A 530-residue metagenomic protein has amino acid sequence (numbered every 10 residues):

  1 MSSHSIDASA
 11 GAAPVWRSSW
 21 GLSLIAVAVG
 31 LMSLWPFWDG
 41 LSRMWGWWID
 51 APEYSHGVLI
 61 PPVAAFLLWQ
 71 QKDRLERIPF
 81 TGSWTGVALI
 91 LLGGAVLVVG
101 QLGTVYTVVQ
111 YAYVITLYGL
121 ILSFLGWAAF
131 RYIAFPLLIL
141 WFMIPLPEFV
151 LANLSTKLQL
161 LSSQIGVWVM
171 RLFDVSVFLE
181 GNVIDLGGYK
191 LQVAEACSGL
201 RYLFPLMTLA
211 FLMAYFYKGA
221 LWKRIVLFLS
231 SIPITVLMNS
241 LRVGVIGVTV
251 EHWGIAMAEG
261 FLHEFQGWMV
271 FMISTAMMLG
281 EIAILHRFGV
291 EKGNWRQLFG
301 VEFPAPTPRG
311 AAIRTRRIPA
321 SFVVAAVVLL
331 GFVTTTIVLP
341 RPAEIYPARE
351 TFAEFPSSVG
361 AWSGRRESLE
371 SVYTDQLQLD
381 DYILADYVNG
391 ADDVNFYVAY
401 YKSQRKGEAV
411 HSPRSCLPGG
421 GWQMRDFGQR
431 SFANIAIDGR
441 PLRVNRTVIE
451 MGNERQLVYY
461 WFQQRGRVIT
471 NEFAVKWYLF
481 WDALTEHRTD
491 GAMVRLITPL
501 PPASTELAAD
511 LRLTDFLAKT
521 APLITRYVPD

Functional and structural regions predicted by a protein language model:
M1-D530: Hydrophobic N-terminal alpha-helices or hydrophobic patches in metabolic proteins across all domains of life
